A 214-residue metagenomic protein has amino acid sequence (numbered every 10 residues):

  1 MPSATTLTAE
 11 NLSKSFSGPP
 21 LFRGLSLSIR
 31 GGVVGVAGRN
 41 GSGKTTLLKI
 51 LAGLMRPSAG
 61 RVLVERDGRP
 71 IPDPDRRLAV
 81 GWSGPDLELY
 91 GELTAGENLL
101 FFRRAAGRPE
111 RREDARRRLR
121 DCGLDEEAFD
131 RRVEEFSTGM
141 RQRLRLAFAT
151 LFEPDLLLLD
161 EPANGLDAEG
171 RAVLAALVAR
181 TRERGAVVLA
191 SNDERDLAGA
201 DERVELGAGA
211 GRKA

Functional and structural regions predicted by a protein language model:
L7, L21-G24: Conserved structural motif at the start of ABC-family nucleotide-binding domains
A37-R39: The feature captures the beta-strand-to-loop junction immediately N-terminal to the Walker
A52: Helix-to-loop junction immediately C-terminal to a conserved catalytic motif
R56, E65-G81, T181: ABC ATPase NBD coupling module
R132-G139: Conserved ABC ATPase signature
L157-E161: Catalytic Walker B motif of ABC-type/P-loop ATPase nucleotide-binding domains
